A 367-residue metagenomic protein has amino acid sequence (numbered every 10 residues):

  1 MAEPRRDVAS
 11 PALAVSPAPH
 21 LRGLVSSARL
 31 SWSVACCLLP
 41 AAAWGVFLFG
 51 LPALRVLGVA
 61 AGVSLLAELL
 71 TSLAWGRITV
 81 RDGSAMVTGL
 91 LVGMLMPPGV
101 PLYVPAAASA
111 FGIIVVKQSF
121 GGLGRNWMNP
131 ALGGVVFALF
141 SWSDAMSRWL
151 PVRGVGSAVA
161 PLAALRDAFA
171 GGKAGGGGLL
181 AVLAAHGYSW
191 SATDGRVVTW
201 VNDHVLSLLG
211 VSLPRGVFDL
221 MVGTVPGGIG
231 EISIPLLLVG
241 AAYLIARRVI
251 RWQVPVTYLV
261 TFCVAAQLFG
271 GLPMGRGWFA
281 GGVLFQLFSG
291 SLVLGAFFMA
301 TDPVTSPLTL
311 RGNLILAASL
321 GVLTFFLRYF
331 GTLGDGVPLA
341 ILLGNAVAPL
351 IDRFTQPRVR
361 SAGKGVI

Functional and structural regions predicted by a protein language model:
M1-S72, K364-V366: N-terminal signal-anchor module of multipass membrane proteins
G50-V63, G99-A108, L220, T224-I234 (+1 more regions): Structural signature of hydrophobic alpha-helical transmembrane segments
L66-R77, I113-G124, V239-R248, F297-S306: C-terminal ends of transmembrane helices
I78-T88, P105-A108, R125-V135, W252-V260 (+2 more regions): Cytoplasmic-side transmembrane-helix entry/capping segments in multi-pass membrane proteins
T88-A164: A generic, well-ordered mixed alpha/beta core segment in the N-terminal half of proteins
W127-L132, L284-L292, N313, T332-G344: Loop-to-transmembrane alpha-helix initiation sites
P130-L237: Long hydrophobic alpha-helical segments that form multi-pass transmembrane helix bundles in integral membrane proteins
P255-L310: A beta-strand-loop signature enriched in Asp, Gly, Thr, and Trp that corresponds to the sialidase/neuraminidase Asp-box
